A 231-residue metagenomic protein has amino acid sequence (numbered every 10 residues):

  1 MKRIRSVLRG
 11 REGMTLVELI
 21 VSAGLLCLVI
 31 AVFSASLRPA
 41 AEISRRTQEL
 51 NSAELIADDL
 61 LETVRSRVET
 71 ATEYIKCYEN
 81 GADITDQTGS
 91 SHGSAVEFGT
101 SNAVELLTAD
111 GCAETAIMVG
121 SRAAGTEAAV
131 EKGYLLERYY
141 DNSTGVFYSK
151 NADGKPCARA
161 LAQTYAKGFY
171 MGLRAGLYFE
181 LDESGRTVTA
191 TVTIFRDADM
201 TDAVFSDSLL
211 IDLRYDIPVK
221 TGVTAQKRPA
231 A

Functional and structural regions predicted by a protein language model:
K2-V7, M14-E69: Aliphatic-rich helix starts adjacent to a transmembrane/signal segment
S6, D59, V104-E105, T115 (+1 more regions): Intrinsic-disorder/low-complexity peptide segments enriched for small residues
R9, V17, L210-R214: Compositionally biased amphipathic helical and low-complexity segments enriched in hydrophobic
E12, H92-A95, S101, E131 (+1 more regions): Glycine-rich, flexible loop segments associated with nucleotide phosphate handling
V68-L107: Short, glycine/small-hydrophobic-rich surface segments
T108-A231: Intrinsically disordered, low-complexity regions enriched in Pro/Ser/Thr/Gly and acidic residues
